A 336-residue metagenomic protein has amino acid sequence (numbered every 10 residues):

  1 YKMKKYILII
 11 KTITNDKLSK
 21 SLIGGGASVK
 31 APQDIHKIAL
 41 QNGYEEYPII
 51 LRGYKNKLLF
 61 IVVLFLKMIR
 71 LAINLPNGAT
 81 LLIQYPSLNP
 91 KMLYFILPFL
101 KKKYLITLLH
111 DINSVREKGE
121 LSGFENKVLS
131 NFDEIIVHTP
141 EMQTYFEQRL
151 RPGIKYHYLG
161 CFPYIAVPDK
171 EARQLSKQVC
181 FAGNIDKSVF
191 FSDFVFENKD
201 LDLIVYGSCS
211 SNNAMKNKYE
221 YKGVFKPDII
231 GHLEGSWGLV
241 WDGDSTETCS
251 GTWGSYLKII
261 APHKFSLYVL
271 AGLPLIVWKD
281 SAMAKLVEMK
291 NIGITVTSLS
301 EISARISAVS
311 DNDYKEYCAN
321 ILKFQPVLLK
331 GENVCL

Functional and structural regions predicted by a protein language model:
Y1-T107, D280-M289: N-terminal pre-catalytic "stem/leader" segment of glycosyltransferase-like enzymes
L88, L105-E120: A short, histidine- and acid-enriched strand-loop-helix "catalytic/donor-clamping" loop that lines the nucleotide-sugar
E117-K118, N131-Y156: A short, active-site helix/loop in glycosyltransferases that binds the activated sugar's phosphate group
E141, C161-F162: Carbohydrate-associated surface elements
Y164-E234: Conserved catalytic-core segment of nucleotide-activated headgroup transferases in glycan assembly
I230-A271, V277-K285: Nucleotide-sugar-dependent
K290-V296: A short acidic/histidine/glycine-rich donor-binding loop in glycosyltransferase catalytic cores
T297-A304, D311-L336: A charged, aromatic-enriched C-terminal amphipathic alpha-helix characteristic of glycosyltransferases across folds
